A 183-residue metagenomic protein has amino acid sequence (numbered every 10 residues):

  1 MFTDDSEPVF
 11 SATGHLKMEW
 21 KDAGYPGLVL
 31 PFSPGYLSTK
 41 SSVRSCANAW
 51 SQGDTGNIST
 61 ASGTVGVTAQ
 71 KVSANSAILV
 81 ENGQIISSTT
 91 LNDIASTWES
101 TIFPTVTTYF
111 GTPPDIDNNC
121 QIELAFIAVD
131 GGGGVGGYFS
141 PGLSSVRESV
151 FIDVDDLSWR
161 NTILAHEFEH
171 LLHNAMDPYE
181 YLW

Functional and structural regions predicted by a protein language model:
M1-T68: N-terminal low-structure segments adjacent to metalloprotease catalytic domains across cellular compartments
A74-L182: Juxtacatalytic substrate-recognition/specificity segment
